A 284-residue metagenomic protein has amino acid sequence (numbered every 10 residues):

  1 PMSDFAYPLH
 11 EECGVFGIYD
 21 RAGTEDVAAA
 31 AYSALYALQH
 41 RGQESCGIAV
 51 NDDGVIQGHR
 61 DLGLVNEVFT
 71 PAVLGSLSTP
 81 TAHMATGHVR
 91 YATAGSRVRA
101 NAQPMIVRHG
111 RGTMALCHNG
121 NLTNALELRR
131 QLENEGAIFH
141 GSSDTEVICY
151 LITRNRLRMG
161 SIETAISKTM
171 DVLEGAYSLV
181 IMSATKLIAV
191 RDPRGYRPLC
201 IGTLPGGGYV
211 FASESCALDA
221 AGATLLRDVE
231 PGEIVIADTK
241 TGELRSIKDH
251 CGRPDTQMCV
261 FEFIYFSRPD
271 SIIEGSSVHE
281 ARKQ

Functional and structural regions predicted by a protein language model:
P1-Q284: Conserved short alpha-helical segments that host acidic/polar catalytic motifs at enzyme active sites
